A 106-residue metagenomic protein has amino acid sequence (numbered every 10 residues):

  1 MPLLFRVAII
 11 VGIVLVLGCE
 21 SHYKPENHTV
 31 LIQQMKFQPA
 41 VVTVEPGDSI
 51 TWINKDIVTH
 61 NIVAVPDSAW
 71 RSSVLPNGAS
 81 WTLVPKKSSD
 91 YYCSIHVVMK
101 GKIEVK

Functional and structural regions predicted by a protein language model:
M1-C19: Sec-dependent bacterial lipoprotein signal peptides
C19-K106: Extracytoplasmic copper-binding redox domains, predominantly the cupredoxin/blue-copper superfamily
